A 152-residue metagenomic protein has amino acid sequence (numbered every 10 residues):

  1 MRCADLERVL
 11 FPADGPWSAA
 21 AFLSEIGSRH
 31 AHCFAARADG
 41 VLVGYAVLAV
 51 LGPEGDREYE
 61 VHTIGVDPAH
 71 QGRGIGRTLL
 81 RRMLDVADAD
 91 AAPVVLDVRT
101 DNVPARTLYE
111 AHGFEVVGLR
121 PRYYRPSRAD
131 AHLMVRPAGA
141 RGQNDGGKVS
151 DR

Functional and structural regions predicted by a protein language model:
A4-R73, R77-D88, P137-R141, G147-R152: Acetyl-CoA-dependent GNAT
C33-F34, R99-V103, H112, R122-R152: C-terminal "cap" of GNAT-fold acetyltransferases
T63-G65, V95-D97, L133-V135: Short aromatic/hydrophobic contact patches that present stacked aromatics for nucleic-acid/ligand binding
L79, N102-A105: Conserved short alpha-helix immediately C-terminal to the canonical SAM/SAH-binding motif I of Rossmann-like
A87-D97, R120: Conserved GNAT acetyl-CoA-binding A-motif
A89, A111-H112: Structural motif
V116-G118: A secondary-structure capping/hinge motif
